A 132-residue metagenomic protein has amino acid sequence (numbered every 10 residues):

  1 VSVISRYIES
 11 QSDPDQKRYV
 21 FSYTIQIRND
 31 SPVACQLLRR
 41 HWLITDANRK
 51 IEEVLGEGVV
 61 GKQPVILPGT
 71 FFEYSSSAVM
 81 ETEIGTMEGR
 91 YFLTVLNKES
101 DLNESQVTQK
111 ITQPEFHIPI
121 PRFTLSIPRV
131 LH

Functional and structural regions predicted by a protein language model:
V1-R18: Low-complexity, acidic Ser/Thr/Pro/Gly-rich terminal tails and inter-domain linkers that flank the onset of structured
S12-D13, V33-A34, E81-G85: Short glycine/serine/proline-enriched coil/turn segments at secondary-structure junctions
R18-S22, Q36-R39: Short coil-to-beta strand junction motifs in C2/discoidin
Y19-F21, I25, F72, G85-M87: Hydrophobic core residues within well-ordered beta-strands of beta-rich domains
Q26-P32: Asparagine-centered strand-capping/turn motif at beta-strand->loop junctions
P32-E52: Short acidic, flexible loop segments centered on an aromatic residue
E52-I84: Intrinsically disordered, low-complexity Pro/Gly/Ser/Thr-rich segments with frequent PxxP/GP/PP motifs and embedded
A78-H132: Terminal connector regions
